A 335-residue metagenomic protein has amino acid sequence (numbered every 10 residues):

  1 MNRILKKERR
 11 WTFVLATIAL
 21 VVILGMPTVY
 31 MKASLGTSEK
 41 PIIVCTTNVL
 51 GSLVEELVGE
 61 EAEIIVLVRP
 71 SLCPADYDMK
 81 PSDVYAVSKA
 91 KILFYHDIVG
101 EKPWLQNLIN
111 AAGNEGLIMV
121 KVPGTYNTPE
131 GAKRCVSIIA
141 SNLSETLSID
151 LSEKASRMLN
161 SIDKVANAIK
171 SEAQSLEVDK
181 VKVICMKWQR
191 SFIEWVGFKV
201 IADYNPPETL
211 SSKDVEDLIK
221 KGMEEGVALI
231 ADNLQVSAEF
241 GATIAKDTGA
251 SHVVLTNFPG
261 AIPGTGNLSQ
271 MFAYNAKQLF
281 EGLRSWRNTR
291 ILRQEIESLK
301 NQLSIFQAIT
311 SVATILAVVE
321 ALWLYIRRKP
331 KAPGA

Functional and structural regions predicted by a protein language model:
M1-K7: N-terminal secretory signal peptides that target proteins for export/translocation
I4, F13-V14, G25-A335: Extracytoplasmic metal-acquisition and chelation regions
W11-L20: Sec-dependent N-terminal signal peptides
